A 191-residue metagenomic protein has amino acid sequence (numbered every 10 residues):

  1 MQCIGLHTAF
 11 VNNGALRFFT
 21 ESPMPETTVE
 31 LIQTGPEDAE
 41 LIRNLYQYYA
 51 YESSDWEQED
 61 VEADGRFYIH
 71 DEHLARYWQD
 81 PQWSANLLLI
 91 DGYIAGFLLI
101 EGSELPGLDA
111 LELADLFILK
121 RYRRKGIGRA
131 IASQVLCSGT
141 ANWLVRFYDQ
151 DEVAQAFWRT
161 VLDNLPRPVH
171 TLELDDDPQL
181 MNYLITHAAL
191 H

Functional and structural regions predicted by a protein language model:
F10, F18-F19: Aromatic (phenylalanine/tyrosine) cluster motif
V29-L45, Y51-D55: A short beta-loop-alpha structural element at the N-terminal edge of CoA-dependent acyl/N-acetyltransferase catalytic
D60-A85: Active-site rim helix/loop that mediates acceptor-substrate recognition in acyltransferases
L87, Y93-G102, E112: Conserved beta-strand in the GNAT
D109-K120: Conserved acetyl-CoA binding element of GNAT-fold acetyltransferases
I118, R124-C137: Conserved acetyl-CoA-binding loop-helix of GNAT-fold acetyltransferases
L144-R159, D163, E173-D176: Conserved beta-strand-loop-alpha-helix junction that forms the acyl-donor binding cleft
